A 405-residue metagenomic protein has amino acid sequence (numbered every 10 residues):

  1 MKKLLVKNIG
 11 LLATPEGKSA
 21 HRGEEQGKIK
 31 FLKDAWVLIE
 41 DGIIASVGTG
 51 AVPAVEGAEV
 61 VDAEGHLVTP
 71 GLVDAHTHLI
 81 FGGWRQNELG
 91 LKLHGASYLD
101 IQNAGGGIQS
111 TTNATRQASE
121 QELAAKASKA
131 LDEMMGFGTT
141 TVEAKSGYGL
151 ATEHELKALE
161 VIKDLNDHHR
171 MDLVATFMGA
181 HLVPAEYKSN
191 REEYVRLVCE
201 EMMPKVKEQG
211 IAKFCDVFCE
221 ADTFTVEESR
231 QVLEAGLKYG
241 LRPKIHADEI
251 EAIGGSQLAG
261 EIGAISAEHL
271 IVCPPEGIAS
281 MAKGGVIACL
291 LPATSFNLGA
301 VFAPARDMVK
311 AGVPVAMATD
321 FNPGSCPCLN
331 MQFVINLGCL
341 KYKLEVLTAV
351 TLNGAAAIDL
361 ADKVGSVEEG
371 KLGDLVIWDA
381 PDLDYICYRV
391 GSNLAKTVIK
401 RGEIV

Functional and structural regions predicted by a protein language model:
M1-A54, L383: N-terminal metal-binding scaffold of metallo-dependent hydrolase/deaminase domains
L5, A58-D62, V398: Conserved beta-strand scaffold positions in the cores of enzyme catalytic domains, especially in NTP/NDP-utilizing
I9, V37, G42, G65 (+13 more regions): Divalent metal-coordination and catalytic microenvironments
A20-K28, V350-L352, A356, L372-V405: C-terminal cap of metal-dependent C-N hydrolases
A63-K126: Metal-associated gating/positioning segment near the N- to mid-region
T111-K126, D132, T140-I253: Metal-coordinating catalytic core of metallo-dependent amide/deamination hydrolases
Y194-E201, K205-G210, F224-K310, C328: Catalytic core of soluble alpha/beta enzymes
K238-P243, G260-I262, G299-P381: His/Asp/Glu-enriched, well-ordered alpha-helical/loop segment that forms or immediately abuts the divalent-metal
